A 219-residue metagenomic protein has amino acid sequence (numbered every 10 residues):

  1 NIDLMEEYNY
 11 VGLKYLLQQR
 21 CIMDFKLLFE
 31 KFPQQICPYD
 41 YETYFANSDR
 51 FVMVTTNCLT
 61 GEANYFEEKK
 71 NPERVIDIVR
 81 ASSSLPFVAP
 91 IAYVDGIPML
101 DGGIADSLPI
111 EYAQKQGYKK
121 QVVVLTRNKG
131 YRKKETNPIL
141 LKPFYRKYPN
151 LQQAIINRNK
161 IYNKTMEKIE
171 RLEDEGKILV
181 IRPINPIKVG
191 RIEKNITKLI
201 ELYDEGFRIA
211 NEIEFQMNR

Functional and structural regions predicted by a protein language model:
N1-R219: Patatin-like phospholipase
